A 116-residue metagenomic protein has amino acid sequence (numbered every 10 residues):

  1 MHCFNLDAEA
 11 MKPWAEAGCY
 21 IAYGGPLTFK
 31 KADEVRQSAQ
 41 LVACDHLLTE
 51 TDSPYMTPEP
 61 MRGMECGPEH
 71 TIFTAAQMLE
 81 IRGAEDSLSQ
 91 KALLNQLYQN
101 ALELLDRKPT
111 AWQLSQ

Functional and structural regions predicted by a protein language model:
M1-T49, E103, T110-Q116: Catalytic pocket-lining loop regions of alpha/beta-barrel enzymes, especially the amidohydrolase/enolase/GH5 lineages
C3-L6, P26, M61-H70: Active-site-adjacent loop and "lid" segments of alpha/beta metabolic enzymes
M11, V35, P68-A75: A general structural signal for well-ordered alpha-helical segments in protein cores
C19, M61, L79-G83: A broad detector of the eukaryotic-type serine/threonine protein kinase catalytic domain
K30, C66, L88: Residue-level signal for the nucleotide or nucleotide-sugar donor/cofactor binding architecture
K30-V35, D52-M56, M78-R82: Short C-terminal domain-edge/linker segments immediately following a structured domain
D45-G67: Short acidic/histidine-rich active-site segments
T71-Q116: Mid-to-C-terminal alpha-helical segments outside catalytic/metal-binding sites
